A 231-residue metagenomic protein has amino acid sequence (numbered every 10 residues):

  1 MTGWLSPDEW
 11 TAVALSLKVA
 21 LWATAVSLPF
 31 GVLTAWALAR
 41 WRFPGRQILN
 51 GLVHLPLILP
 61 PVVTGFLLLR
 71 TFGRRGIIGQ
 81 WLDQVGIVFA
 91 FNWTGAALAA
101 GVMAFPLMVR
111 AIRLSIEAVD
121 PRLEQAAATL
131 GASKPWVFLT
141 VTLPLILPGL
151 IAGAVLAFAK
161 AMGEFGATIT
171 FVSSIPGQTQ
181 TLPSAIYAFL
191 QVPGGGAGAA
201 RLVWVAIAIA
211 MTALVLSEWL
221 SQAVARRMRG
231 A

Functional and structural regions predicted by a protein language model:
M1-A25, A37-R46, A188-A197: Periplasmic/extracellular loop-to-transmembrane helix junction in inner-membrane transport proteins
M1-D8, F171-M211, L216-W219: Interhelical loop and adjacent transmembrane-helix boundary motif in polytopic membrane transport permeases
T2, G65-G101, F171-I175: Membrane-interfacial helix termini and adjacent extracytoplasmic/periplasmic loops of multi-pass transporters
A20, T24-V32, W36, V62 (+7 more regions): Hydrophobic positions within alpha-helical transmembrane segments of bacterial inner-membrane proteins
W22-V53, F66-L68, W81, S115-E117 (+5 more regions): Transmembrane-helix boundary motif in ABC transporter permease subunits
A25, V109-I112, I116, D120 (+1 more regions): Transmembrane alpha-helices
G45, P106, R110-E124, A128-T129 (+1 more regions): C-terminal transmembrane helix and the adjacent membrane-cytosol boundary/short C-terminal tail of inner/organellar
G73-R74, L150-A188: Non-cytoplasmic
